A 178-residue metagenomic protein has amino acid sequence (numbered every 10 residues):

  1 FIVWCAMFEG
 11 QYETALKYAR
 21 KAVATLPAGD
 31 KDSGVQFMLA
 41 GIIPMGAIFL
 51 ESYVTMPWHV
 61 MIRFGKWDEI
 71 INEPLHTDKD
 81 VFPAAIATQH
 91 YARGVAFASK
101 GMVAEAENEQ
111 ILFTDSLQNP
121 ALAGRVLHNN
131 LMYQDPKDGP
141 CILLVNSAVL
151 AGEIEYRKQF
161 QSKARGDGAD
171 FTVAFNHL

Functional and structural regions predicted by a protein language model:
F1-I2, P57, I86, R93 (+4 more regions): Structural register within alpha-helical repeat arrays
K17, G65, N72, N108 (+1 more regions): Primarily a tetratricopeptide repeat
V23-D32, A40-A47, E73-A84, L112-A123 (+3 more regions): Solenoid-like repeat scaffolds
A85-N108: Terminal amphipathic helices with adjacent charged low-complexity linkers/tails
